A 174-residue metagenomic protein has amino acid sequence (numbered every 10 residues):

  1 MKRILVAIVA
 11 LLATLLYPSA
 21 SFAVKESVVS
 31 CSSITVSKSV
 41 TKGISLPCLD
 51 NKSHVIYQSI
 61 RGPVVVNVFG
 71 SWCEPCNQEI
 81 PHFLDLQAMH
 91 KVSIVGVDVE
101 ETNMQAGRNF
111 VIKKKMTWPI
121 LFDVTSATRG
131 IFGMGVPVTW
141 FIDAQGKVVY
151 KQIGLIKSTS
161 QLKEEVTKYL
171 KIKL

Functional and structural regions predicted by a protein language model:
M1-P47, Q161-E164, K168, L174: N-terminal targeting signals for export/organelle localization
G43-V64: A short beta-strand-turn-helix
G62-V64, F69-W72, G135: Short pre-active-site segment immediately N-terminal to redox-active cysteine/selenocysteine motifs in thiol-based
V65-V66, I94, T139: Hydrophobic beta-strand anchors of alpha/beta hydrolase catalytic cores
N77-K114, T125-G130: Structural microenvironment flanking redox-active thiols in thiol-disulfide oxidoreductases
S93, P119-I120: Conserved beta-strand segments of alpha/beta enzyme cores
I112-M116, D123-Y169: Thiol/disulfide oxidoreductase modules built on the thioredoxin-like
